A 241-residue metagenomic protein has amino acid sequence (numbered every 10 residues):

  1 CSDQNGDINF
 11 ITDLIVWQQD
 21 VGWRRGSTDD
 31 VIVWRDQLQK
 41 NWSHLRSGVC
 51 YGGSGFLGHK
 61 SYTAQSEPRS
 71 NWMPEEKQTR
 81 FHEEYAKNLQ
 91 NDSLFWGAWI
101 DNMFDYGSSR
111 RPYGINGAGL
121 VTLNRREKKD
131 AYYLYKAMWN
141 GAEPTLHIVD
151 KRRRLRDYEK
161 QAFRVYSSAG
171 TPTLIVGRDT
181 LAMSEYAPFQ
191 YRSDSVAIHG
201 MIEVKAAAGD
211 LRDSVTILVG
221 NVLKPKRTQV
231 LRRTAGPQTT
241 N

Functional and structural regions predicted by a protein language model:
C1-M183, R192-V196, G200-L211, R227 (+1 more regions): Extended substrate-binding grooves/exosites of carbohydrate-active enzymes
D210-K224: Edge beta-strands of extracellular beta-sandwich domains
L223-L231: Low-complexity, Pro/Thr/Ser/Gly/Ala-rich linker/spacer regions in secreted, extracellular modular proteins
T239-N241: Conserved, compact domain cores that house catalytic/ligand-binding motifs in diverse enzymes and effector modules
